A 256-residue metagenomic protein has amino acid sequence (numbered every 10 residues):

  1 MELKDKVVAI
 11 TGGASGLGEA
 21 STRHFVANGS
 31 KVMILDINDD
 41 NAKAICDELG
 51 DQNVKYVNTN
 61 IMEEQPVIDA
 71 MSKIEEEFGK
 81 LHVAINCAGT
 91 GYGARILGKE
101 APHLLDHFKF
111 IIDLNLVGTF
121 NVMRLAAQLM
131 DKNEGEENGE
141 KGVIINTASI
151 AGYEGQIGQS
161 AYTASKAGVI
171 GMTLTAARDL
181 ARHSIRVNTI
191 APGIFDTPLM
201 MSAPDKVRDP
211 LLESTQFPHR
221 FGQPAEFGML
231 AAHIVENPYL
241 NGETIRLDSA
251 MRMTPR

Functional and structural regions predicted by a protein language model:
L3-M33: Canonical Rossmann dinucleotide-binding motif of NAD(H)/NADP(H)-dependent dehydrogenases/reductases, specifically
T90, A101-N121, I145, V169: Catalytic Tyr-X3-Lys loop
G91-K109, Q128, K132-N138, G158-A161 (+1 more regions): Conserved mid-core segment of classical short-chain dehydrogenase/reductases
D113, D205-E226: Catalytic Tyr-x(3-8)-Lys segment
M123, S165, T173: Active-site helix of classical SDR
Q128, A177-D179: Alpha-helical segment proximal to the catalytic Tyr-Lys
S149: Residue(s) in the substrate-gating loop at a strand-loop-helix junction that position the organic substrate next
Q223-L247, R252: C-terminal substrate-recognition "lid" of short-chain dehydrogenase/reductases
